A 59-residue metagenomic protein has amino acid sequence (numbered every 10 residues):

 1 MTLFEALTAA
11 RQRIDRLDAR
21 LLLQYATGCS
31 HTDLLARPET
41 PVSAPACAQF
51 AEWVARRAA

Functional and structural regions predicted by a protein language model:
M1-D15: Non-catalytic nucleic-acid substrate-recognition regions in nucleic-acid-modifying enzymes
Q24-A59: Conserved AdoMet
